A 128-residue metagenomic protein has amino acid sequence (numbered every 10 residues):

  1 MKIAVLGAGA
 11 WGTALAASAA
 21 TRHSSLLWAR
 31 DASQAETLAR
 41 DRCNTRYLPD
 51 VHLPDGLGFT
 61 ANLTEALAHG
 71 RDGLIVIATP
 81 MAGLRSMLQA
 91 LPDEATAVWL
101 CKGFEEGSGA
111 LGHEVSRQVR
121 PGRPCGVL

Functional and structural regions predicted by a protein language model:
M1-V51, T60-A61: NAD(P)+-binding Rossmann beta1-loop-alpha1 motif at the extreme N-terminus of oxidoreductases
L53, F59-E65, G70-L128: Rossmann-like NAD(P)(H) cofactor-binding subdomain of soluble oxidoreductases
